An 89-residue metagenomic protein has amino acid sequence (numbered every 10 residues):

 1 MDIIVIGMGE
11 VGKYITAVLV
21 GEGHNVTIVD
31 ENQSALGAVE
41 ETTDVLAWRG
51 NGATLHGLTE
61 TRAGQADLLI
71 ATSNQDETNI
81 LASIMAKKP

Functional and structural regions predicted by a protein language model:
M1-P89: Cytosolic regulatory regions of ion transport systems
